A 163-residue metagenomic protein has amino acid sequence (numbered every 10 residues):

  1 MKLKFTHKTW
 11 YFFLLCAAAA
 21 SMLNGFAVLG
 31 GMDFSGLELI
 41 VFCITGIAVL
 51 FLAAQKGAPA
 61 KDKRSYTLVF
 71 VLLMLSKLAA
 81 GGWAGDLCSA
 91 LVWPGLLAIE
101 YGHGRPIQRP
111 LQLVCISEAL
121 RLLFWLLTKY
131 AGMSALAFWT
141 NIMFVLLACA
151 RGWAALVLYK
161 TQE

Functional and structural regions predicted by a protein language model:
M1-L52, K160-E163: N-terminal topogenic module of multi-pass integral membrane proteins
K2-K4, L52-R64, Y101-P110, Q162-E163: Membrane-interface helix-boundary motifs at transmembrane edges
Y11-A18, L39, T67-F70, L111 (+2 more regions): Residues within membrane-spanning alpha-helices of integral membrane proteins, especially the hydrophobic core/packing
L23-I40, L75-L91, L126-I142: Membrane-helix interface and helix-disruption motif detector
V41-Q55, L68-S76, L87: Structured N-terminal alpha/beta-domain signature that marks small ligand/cofactor-binding or signaling modules
F42-V49, L91-L96, V145-V157: Hydrophobic cores of alpha-helical transmembrane segments in multi-pass inner/ER membrane proteins, independent
D62-Q112, L120: Membrane-proximal helix-loop-helix units in multi-pass membrane proteins
E100-H103, R109, L123-L127, A135-E163: C-terminal transmembrane-bundle signature of multipass membrane proteins, characterized by strong activation on
